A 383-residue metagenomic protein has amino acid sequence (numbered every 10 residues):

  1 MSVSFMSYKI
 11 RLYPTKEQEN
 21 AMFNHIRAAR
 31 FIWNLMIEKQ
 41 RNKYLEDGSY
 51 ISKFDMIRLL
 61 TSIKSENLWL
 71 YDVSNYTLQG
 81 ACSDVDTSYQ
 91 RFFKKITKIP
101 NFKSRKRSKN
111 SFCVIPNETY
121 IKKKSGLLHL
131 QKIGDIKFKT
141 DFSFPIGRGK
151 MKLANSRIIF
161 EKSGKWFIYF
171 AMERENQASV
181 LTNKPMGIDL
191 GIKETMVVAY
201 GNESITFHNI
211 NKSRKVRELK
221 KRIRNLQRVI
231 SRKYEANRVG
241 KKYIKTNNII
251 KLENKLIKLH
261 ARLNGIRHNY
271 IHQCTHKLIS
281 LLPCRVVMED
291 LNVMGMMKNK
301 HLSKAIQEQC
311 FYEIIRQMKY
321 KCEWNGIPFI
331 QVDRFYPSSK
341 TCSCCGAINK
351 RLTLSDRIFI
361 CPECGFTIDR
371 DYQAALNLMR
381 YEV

Functional and structural regions predicted by a protein language model:
M1-G80: Gly/serine-rich nucleotide phosphate-binding loop at the start of the catalytic core of nucleotide/ADP-ribose-handling
M6, G149, K162-V383: Positively charged, helix-rich recognition surfaces that bind polyanionic ligands
R11, E118-Y120, R157-I158, G187 (+2 more regions): Short, surface-exposed charged micro-motifs
N20-F23, R27-R30, Y76-S83, H272 (+4 more regions): Non-catalytic, well-ordered alpha-helical scaffold segments
N24, F31, N42, G80-S83 (+5 more regions): Alpha-helical coiled-coil heptad-repeat segments used for dimerization/assembly
W33-Q40, Y44, Y89-I96, E194 (+2 more regions): A generic secondary-structure signal for well-formed alpha-helical elements
M36, T77, A81-F92, Y372-V383: Stable alpha-helical structural segments in soluble proteins, enriched in small hydrophobic residues
F54-E161, E308: Acidic carboxylate diad motif detector
